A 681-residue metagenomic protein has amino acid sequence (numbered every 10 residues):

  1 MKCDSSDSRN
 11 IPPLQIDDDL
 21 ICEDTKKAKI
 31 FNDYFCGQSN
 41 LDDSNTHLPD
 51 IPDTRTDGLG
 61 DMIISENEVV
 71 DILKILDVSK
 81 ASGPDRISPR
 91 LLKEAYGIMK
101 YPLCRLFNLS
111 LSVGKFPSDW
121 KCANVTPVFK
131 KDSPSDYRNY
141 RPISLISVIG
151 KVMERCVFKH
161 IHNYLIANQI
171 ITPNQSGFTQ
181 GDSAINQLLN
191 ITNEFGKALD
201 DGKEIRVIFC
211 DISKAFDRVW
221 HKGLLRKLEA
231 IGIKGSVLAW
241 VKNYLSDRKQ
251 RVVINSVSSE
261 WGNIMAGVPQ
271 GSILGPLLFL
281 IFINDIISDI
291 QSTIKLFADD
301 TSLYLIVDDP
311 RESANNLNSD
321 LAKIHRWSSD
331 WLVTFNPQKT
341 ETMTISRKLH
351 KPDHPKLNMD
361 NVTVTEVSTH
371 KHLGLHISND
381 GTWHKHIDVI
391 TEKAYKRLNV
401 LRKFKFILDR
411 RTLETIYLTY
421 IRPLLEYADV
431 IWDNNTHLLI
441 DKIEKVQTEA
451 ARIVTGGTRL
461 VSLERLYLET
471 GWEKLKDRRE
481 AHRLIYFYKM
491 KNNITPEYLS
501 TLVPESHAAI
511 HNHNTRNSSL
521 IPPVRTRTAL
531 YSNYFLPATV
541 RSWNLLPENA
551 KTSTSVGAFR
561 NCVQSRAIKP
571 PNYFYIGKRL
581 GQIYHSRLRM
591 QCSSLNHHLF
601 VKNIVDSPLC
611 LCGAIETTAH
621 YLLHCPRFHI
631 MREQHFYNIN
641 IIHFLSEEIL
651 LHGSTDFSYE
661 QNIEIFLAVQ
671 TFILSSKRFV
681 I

Functional and structural regions predicted by a protein language model:
M1-R138, V152, I171, S258 (+6 more regions): Surface-exposed loop/turn segments and immediately adjacent short secondary-structure elements within folded domains
F35, I63-P269: Conserved pre-catalytic core of RNA-dependent polymerases
V157-Q175, P276-D308: Active-site palm subdomain of RNA-directed nucleic acid polymerases
A215-I231, S302-S329: Catalytic palm subdomain of template-directed nucleic-acid polymerases, centered on the conserved carboxylate motif
S256, S319, T334-T369: Short, conserved micro-motifs composed of acidic
V362-I431: Basic, alpha-helical interaction scaffolds
Q564, P570-I681: Family-specific functional microsites
